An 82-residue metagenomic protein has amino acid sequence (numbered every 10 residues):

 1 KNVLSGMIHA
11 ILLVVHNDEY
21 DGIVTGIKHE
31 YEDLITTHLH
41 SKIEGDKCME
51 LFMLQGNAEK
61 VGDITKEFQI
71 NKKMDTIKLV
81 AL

Functional and structural regions predicted by a protein language model:
K1-K47, L51-L82: Long, contiguous binding/interaction regions
